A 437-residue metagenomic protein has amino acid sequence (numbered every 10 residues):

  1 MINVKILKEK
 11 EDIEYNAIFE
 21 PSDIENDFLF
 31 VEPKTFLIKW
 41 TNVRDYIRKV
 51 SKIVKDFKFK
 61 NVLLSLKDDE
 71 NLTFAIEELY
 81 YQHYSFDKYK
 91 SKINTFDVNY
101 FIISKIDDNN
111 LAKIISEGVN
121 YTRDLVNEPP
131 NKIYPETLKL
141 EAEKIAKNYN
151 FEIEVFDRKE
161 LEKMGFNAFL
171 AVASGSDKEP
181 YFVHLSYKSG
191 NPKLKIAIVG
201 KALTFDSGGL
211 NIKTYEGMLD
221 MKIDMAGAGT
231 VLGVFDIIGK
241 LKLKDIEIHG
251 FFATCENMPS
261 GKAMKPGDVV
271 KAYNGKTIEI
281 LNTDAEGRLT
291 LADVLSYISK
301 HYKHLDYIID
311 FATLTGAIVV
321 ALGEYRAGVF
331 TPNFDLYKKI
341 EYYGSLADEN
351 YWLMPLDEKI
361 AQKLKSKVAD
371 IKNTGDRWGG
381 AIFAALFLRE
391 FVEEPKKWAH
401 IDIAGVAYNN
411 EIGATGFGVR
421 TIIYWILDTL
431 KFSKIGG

Functional and structural regions predicted by a protein language model:
M1-K195, V199-A202: Short amphipathic alpha-helical segment within the helicase RecA-like ATPase core that mediates nucleic-acid
I2, L7-E11, S22, K139-G437: A generic structural signal for tightly packed, nonpolar segments enriched in small/aliphatic residues
